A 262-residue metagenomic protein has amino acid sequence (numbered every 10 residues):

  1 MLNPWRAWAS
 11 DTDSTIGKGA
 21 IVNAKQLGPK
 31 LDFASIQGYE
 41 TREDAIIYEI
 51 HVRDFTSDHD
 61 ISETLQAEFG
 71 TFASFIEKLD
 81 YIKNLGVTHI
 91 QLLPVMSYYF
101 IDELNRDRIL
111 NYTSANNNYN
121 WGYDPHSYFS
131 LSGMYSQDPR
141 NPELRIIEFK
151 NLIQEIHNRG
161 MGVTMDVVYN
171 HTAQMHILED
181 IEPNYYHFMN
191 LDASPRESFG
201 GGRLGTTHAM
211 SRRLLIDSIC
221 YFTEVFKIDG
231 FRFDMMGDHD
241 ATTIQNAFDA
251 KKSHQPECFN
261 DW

Functional and structural regions predicted by a protein language model:
M1-I47, T56-E63, A67: The feature marks proteins involved in alpha-glucan
R53-F226, M235, T243-C258, W262: Substrate-binding/active-site clefts of carbohydrate-active enzymes
G230-F231: Active-site capping/gating regions of soluble enzymes
